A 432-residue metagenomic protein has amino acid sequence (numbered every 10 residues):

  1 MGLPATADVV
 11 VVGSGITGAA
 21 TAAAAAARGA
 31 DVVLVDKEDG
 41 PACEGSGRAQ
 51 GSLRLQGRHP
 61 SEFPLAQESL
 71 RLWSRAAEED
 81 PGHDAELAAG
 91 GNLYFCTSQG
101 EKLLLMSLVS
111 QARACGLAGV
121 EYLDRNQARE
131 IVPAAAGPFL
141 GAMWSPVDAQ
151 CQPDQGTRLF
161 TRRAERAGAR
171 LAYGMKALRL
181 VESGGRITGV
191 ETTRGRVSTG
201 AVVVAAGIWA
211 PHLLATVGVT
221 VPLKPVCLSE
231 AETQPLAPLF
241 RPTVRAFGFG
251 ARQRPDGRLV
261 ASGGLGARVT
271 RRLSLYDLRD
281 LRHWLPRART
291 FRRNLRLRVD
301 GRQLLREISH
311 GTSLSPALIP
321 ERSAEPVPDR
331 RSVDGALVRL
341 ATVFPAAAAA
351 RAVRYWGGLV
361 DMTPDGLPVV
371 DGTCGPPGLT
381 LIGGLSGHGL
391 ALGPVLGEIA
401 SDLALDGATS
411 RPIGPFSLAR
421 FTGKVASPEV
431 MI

Functional and structural regions predicted by a protein language model:
L3-A7, R28, Y122, W356 (+1 more regions): C-terminal lid/capping helical subdomain adjacent to the catalytic/cofactor pocket in oxidative enzymes
L3-T17, V33: Beta1/beta-strand and adjacent pyrophosphate-binding region of the FAD-binding site in flavoprotein oxidoreductases
A20, L180-E307, I319-R330, D334-A347 (+1 more regions): Flavin-dependent oxidoreductases
A27-S46: Glycine-rich FAD pyrophosphate-binding loop
Q50-I131, G248-G250, R258, R268-T270 (+1 more regions): Dinucleotide-binding Rossmann-like beta1-alpha1 core, especially the glycine-rich loop that anchors the ADP
R75-E78, C96-A167, A172-Y173, R179-R186 (+1 more regions): Flavin (FAD/FMN) cofactor-binding and adjacent substrate-gating region of FAD-dependent oxidoreductase domains
R129-A136, R330, V338-H388: FAD-binding beta-loop-beta segment adjacent to the flavin cofactor pocket
